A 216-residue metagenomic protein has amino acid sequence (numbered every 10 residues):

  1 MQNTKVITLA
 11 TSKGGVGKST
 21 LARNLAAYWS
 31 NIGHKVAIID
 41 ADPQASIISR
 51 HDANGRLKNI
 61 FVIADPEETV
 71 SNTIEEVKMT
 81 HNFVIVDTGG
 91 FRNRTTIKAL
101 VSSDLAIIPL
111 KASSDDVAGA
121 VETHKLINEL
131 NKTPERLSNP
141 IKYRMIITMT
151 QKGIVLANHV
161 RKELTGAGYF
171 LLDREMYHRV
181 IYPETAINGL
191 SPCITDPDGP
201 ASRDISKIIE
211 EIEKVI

Functional and structural regions predicted by a protein language model:
V6-V16, A27-I97, A186-P192: P-loop/Walker-type NTP enzyme "switch/lid" segment
L21: Hydrophobic positions on the alpha1 helix immediately C-terminal to the Walker A/P-loop
I38, V86, I108, M145-I147: Structural beta-sheet core signal
T95-S114: Inter-motif core of Ras-like GTPase G domains
D115-I146, A157-T165, Y169: Anionic-ligand binding region
Q151, R161-S191: Beta-strand-loop-alpha "switch" segments that mediate conformational coupling across diverse proteins
P183-S206: Inter-lobe coupling/hinge region of RecA-like P-loop helicase motors
